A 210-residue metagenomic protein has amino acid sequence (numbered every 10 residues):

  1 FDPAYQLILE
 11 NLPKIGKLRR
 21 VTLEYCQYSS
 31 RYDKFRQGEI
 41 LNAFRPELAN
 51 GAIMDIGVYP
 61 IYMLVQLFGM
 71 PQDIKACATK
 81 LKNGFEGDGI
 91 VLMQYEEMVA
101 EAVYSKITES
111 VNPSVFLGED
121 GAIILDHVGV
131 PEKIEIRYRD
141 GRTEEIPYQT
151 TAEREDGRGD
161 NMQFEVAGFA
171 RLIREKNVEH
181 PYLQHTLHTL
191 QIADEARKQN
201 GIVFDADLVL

Functional and structural regions predicted by a protein language model:
D2-Q72: Predominantly a Rossmann-like dinucleotide-binding segment in NAD(P)-dependent oxidoreductases
P3, F164, P181: Residue-level signal for the nucleotide or nucleotide-sugar donor/cofactor binding architecture
P3, L7, R20, M63 (+4 more regions): Alpha-helical elements of Rossmann-like donor-binding domains used by nucleotide-donor carbohydrate transfer enzymes
A49, I56-Y59, F164, Q184 (+1 more regions): A generic structural signal for residues located within well-ordered alpha-helices of large catalytic or ligand-binding
P60-E132, V166-N177, D207-L210: Contiguous beta-strand/loop segments that form the cofactor/metal-binding neighborhood of enzyme cores
E101-Y104, I123-H127, R142-E155: Short amphipathic beta-strand/extended segments with alternating polar/hydrophobic composition
A152-A167: Active-site loop of classical SDR/Rossmann-like NAD(P)-dependent oxidoreductases, centered on the catalytic Tyr-X3-Lys
G168-L210: C-terminal helix-rich "cap/oligomerization" subdomain common to oxidoreductases
